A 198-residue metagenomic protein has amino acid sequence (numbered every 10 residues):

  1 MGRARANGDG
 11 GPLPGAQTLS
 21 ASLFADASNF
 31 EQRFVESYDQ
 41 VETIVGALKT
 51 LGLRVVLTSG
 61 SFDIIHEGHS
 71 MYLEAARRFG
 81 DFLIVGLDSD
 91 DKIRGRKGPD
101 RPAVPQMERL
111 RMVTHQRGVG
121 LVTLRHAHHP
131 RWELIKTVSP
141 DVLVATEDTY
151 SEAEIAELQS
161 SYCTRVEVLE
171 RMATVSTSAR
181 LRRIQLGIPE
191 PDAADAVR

Functional and structural regions predicted by a protein language model:
G2-R198: Nucleotidyltransferase catalytic core that binds NTPs
